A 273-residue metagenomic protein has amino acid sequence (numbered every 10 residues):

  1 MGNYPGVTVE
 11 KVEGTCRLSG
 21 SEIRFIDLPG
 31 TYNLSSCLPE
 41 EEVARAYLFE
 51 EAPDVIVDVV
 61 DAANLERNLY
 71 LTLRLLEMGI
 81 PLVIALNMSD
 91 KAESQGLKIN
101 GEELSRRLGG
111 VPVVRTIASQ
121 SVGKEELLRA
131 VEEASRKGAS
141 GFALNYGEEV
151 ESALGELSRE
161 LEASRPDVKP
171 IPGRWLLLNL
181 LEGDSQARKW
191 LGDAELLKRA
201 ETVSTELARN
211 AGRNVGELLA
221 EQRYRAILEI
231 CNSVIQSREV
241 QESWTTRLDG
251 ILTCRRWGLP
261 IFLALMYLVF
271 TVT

Functional and structural regions predicted by a protein language model:
M1-L38, E50-E51: Conserved G1/Walker A P-loop phosphate-binding module
G6, E10, L38-E41, L65-L69 (+6 more regions): Amphipathic alpha-helical transducer elements in NTP-driven molecular machines
G6, G30-Y32, A62-E66, M88-E93 (+1 more regions): Conserved nucleotide-binding/hydrolysis micro-motifs of P-loop NTPases
V9, F25-D27, A44, L75 (+4 more regions): Residue-level signature of catalytic and energy-coupling elements of molecular machines, predominantly ATP/GTP-dependent
G14-G20, V43-V113: Conserved C-terminal guanine-recognition region of P-loop GTPase G domains, centered on the G4
E22-P29, A52-P53, I84-A85, S204-R209: Gly-rich Lys/Arg/Thr-decorated short loops/hinges at beta-loop-alpha junctions or inter-strand turns that position
D90-Y146: Canonical P-loop GTPase G-domain recognition
K137-T273: Extended helical scaffolds that flank P-loop GTPase cores
